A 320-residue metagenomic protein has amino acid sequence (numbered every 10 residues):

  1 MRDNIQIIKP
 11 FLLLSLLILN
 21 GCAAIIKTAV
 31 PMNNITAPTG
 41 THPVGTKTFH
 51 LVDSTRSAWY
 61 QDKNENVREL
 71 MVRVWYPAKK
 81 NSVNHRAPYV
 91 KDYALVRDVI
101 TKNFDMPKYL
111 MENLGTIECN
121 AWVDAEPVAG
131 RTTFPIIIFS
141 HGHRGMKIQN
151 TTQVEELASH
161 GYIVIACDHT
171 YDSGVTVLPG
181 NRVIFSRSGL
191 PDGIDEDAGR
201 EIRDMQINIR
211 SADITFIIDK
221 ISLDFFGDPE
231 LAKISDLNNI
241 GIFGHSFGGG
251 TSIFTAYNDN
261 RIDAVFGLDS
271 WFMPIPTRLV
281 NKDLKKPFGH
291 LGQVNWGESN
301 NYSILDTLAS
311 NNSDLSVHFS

Functional and structural regions predicted by a protein language model:
R2-F11: Bacterial N-terminal signal peptides that target proteins for export
N20-G21: C-terminal motif of bacterial Sec signal peptides marking the signal peptidase cleavage site
I25-I137: Domain-level recognition of soluble alpha/beta enzyme cores, biased toward histidine phosphatases/phosphomutases
N120, A125-F134, F139-V177: Short substrate-entry loop that stabilizes the transition state in hydrolases
F134-P135, N238, D283-F288: Short, proline-enriched alpha-helix->beta-strand connector loops that line the catalytic pocket of alpha/beta-hydrolase
P179-I234: Alpha/beta-hydrolase active-site loop
I217-V280: Primarily recognizes the serine-hydrolase "nucleophile elbow" in alpha/beta-hydrolase and SGNH/GDSL folds
A264-S320: The feature captures the conserved acid-bearing segment of alpha/beta-hydrolase catalytic domains
